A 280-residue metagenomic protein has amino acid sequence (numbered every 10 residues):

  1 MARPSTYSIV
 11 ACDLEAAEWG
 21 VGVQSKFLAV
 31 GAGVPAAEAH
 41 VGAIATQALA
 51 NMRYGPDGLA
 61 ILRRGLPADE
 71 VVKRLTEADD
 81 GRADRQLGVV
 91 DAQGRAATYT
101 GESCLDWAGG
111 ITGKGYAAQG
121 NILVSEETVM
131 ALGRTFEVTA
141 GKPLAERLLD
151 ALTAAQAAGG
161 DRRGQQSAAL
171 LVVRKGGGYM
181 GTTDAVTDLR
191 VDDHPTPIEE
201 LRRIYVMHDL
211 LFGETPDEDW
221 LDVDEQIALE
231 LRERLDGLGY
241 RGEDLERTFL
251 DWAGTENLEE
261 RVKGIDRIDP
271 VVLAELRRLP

Functional and structural regions predicted by a protein language model:
A2-E225: N-terminal nucleophile
T6-S8, P270, A274-R278: Generic N-terminal segment detector
D219-G264, E275-L279: A short amphipathic alpha-helical interaction element
